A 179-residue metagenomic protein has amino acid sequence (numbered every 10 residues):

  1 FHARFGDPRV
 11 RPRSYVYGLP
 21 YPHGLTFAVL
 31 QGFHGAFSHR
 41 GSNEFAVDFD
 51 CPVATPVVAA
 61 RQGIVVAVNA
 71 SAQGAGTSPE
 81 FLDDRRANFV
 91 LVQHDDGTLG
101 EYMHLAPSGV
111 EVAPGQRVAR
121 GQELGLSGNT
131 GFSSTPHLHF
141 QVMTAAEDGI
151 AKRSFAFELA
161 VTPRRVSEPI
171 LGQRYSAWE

Functional and structural regions predicted by a protein language model:
F1-A87, W178: Surface-exposed, glycine-biased beta-strand/turn segments
S14-Y17, Y21, L30, V58 (+3 more regions): Acidic, glycine-rich catalytic/binding loops that coordinate metals and/or anionic ligands
Q31, A67, H104-P107, L126-N129 (+1 more regions): A residue-level detector for short acidic-glycine micro-motifs
E44, N88-P114: Active-site region of chymotrypsin-like
V57, G63-V65, G115-S127: A structural signal for short beta-strand/turn segments enriched in small hydrophobics and glycine
Q62, D96-G100, R120: Loop/turn elements at helix/coil->beta-strand transitions in domains of secreted/extracellular proteins
G74-E80, S127-H139: Active-site loop architecture of trypsin-fold serine endopeptidases
